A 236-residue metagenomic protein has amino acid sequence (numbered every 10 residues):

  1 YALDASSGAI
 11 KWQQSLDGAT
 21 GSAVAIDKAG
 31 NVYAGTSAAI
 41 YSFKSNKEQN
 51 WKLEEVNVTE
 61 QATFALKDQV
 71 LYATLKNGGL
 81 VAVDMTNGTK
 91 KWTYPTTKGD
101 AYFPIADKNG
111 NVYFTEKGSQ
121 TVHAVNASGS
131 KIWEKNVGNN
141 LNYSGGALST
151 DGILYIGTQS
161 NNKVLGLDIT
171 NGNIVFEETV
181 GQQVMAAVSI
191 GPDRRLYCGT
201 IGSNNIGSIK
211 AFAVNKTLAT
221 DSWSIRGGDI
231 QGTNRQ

Functional and structural regions predicted by a protein language model:
Y1-Q236: Flexible "stalk/tail and boundary" regions
